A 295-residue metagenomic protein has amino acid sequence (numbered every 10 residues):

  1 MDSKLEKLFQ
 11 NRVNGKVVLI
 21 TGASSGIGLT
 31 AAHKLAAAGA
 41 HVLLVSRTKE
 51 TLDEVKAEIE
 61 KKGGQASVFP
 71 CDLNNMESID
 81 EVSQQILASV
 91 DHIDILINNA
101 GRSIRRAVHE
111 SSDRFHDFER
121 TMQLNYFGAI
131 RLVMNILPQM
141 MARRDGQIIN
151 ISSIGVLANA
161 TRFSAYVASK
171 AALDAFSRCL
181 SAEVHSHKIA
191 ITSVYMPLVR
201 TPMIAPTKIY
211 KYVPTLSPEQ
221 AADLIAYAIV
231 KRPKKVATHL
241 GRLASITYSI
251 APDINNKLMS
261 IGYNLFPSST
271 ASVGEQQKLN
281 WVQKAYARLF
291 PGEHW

Functional and structural regions predicted by a protein language model:
S24-G26: Conserved glycine-rich cofactor-binding loop
A40-E54: Conserved glycine-rich Rossmann-like NAD(P)H-binding loop of the short-chain dehydrogenase/reductase
E50, F69-E81, F115: The beta1-alpha1 cofactor-binding region of Rossmann-like NAD(H)/NADP(H)-dependent oxidoreductases
S103-E119, R162: Conserved mid-core segment of classical short-chain dehydrogenase/reductases
V133, S169: Active-site helix of classical SDR
S153: Residue(s) in the substrate-gating loop at a strand-loop-helix junction that position the organic substrate next
S193, Y210-S249: C-terminal helical subdomain
